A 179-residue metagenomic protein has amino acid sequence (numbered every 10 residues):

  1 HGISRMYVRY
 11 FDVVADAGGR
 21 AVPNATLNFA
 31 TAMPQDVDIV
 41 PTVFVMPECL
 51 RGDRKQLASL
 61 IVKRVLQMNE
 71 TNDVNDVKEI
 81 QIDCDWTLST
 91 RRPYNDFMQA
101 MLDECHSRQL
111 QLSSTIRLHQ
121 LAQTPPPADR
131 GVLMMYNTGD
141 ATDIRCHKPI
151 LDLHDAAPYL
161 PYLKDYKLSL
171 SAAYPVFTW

Functional and structural regions predicted by a protein language model:
H1-Y10, D16: N-terminal mature-domain "stem" immediately C-terminal to a signal peptide or N-terminal signal-anchor/transmembrane
I3, F11, T87, Y136 (+1 more regions): Residue-level marker of positions within ordered structural domains that often coincide with functionally constrained
R5, K55, K63, K78 (+2 more regions): Context-gated lysine
D12-L133: Chitinase-like catalytic core of GlcNAc-active glycosidases
R92, Q99-W179: Substrate-binding surface in catalytic domains of secreted glycosidases
